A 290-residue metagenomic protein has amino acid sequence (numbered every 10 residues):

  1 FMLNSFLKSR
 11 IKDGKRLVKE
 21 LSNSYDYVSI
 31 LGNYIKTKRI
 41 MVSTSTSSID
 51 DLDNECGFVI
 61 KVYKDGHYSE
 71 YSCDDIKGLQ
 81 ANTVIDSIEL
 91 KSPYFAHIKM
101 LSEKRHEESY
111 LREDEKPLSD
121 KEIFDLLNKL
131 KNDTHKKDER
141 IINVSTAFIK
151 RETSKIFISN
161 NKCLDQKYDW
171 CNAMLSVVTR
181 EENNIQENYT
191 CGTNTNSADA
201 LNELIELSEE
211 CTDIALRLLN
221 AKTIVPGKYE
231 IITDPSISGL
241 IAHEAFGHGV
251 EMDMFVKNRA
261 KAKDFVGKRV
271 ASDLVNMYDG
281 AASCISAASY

Functional and structural regions predicted by a protein language model:
F1-M2, E182: Polar low-complexity intrinsically disordered regions
M2-V18, N23-R39, L79-Q166, A200-G239: Acidic low-complexity segments
K19-E20, S47-N54, Q166-Y168, Y290: Short linear motifs in intrinsically disordered
Y27, R39, E55-V59, Y63 (+6 more regions): Broad gene-expression machinery/nucleic-acid interaction feature
N33, K61-Y63, S176-R180: A generic structural motif
T37-P93: N-terminal alpha-helical targeting/anchoring segments
Y68, E107-R112, Y189-N196: A short small-residue
F148-Y290: Active-site-adjacent "lid" and substrate-binding segments of diverse enzymatic cores
